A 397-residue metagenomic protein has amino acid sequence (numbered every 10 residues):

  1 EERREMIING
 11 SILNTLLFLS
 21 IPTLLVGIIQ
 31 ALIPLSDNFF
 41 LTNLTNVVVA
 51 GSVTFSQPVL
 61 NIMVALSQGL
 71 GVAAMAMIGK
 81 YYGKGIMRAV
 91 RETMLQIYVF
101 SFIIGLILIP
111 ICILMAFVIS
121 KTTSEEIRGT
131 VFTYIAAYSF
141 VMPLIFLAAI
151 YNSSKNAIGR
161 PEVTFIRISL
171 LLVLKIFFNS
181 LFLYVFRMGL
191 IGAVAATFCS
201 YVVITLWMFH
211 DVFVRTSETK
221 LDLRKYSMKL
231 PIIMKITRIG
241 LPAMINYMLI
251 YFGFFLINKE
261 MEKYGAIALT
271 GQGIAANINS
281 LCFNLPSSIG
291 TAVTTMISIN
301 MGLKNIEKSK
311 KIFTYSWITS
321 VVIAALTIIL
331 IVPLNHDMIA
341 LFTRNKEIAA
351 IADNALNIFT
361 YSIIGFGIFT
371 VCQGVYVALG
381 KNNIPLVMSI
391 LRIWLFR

Functional and structural regions predicted by a protein language model:
E1-T23, I78-V141, V185-L241, I297-S362: Short alpha-helical transmembrane segments in multi-pass integral membrane proteins
I7-F39, N43-T45, P58-V72, M77 (+5 more regions): N-terminal transmembrane alpha-helices
F18-N38, A137, L171, S200-I204 (+4 more regions): Transmembrane helical elements of multi-pass membrane transporters/channels
L32-G51, S120-E125, L181-M188, M248-N277 (+3 more regions): Helix-terminus/linker motif at the lipid-water interface of multi-pass membrane proteins
A50-I109, I113, A148-T164, G271-N335 (+1 more regions): Small-residue-rich hydrophobic transmembrane alpha-helices
Q57-L60, I104, L170-K175, A196-I204 (+3 more regions): Transmembrane alpha-helical core residues of multi-pass small-molecule transporters, especially secondary transporters
I62-A65, K175-S180, I204-F209, L281-N284 (+2 more regions): Hydrophobic transmembrane alpha-helices of multi-pass small-molecule transporters
F140-L144, N152-N156, V163-T205: Helix-loop-helix hairpin linking two adjacent transmembrane segments in secondary transporters
